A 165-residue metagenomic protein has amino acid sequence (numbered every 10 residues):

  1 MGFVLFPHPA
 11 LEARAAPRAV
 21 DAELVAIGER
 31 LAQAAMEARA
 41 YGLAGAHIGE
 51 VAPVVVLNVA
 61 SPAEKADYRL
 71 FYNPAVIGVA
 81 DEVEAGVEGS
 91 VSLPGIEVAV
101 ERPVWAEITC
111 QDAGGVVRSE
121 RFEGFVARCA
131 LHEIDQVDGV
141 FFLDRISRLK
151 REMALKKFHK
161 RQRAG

Functional and structural regions predicted by a protein language model:
M1-G165: Positively charged
